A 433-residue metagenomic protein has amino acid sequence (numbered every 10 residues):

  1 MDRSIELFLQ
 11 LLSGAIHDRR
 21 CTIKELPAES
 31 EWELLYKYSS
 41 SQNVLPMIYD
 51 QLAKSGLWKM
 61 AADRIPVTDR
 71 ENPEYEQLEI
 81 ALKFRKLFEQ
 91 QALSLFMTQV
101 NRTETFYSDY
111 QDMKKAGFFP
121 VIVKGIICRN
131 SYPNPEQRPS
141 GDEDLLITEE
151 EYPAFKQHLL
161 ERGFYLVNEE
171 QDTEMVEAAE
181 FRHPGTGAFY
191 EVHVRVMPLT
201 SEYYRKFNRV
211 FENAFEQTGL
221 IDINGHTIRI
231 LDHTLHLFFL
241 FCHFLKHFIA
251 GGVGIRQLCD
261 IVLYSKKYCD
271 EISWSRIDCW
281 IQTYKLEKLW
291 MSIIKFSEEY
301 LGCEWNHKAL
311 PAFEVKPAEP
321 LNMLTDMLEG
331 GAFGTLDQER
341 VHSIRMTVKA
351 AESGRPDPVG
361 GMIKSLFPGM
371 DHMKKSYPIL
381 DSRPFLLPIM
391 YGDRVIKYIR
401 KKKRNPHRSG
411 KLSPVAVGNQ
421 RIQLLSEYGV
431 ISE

Functional and structural regions predicted by a protein language model:
M1-G141, I147-E433: Conserved NTP-donor binding/palm subdomain of two-metal-ion nucleotidyltransferases/polymerases, i.e., the charged
